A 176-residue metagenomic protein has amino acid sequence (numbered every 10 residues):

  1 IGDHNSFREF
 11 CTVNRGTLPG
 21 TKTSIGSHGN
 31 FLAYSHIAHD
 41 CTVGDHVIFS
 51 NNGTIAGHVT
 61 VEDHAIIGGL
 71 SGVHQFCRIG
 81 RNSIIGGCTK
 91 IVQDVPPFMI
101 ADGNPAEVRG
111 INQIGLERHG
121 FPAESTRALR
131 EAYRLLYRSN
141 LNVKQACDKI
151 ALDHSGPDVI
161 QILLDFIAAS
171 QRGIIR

Functional and structural regions predicted by a protein language model:
I1-E107: Structural signal for interior beta-strand "rungs" in well-ordered beta-sheet cores of soluble enzyme domains
H4, F98, N104-R176: Terminal amphipathic alpha-helical/low-complexity segments used for targeting or macromolecular assembly
